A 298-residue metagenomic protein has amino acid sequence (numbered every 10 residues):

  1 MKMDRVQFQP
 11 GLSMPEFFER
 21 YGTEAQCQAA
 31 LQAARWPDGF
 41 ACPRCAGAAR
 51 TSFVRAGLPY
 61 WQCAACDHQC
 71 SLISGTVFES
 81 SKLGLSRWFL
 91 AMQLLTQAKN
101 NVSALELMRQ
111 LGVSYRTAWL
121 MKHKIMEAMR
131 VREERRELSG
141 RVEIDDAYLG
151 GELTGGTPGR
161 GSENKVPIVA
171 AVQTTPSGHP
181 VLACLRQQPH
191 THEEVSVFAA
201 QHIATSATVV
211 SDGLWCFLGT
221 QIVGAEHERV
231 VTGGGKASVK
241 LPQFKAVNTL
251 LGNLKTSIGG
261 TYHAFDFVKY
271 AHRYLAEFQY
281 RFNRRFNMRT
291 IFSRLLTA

Functional and structural regions predicted by a protein language model:
M1-A298: Residue-level recognition of single "structural anchor" positions that define or cap local secondary structure
